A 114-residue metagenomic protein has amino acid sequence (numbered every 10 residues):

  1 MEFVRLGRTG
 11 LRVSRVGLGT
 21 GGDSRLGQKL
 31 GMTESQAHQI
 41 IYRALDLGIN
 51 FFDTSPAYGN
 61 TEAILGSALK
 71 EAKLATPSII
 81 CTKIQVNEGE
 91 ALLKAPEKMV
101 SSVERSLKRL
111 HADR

Functional and structural regions predicted by a protein language model:
M1-S78: N-terminal binding-site loop/beta-alpha segment at the start of enzyme catalytic domains that lines or forms
G22-Q36, I84-V100: Active-site mouth loops of central-metabolism enzymes
Y42, A91-R114: Glycine/proline-rich, positively charged, aromatic-decorated active-site loop/lid region on the catalytic face
N50-A57, N87-L93, R114: Low-complexity, flexible helical/coil segments
I80-T82: Short internal beta-strands
